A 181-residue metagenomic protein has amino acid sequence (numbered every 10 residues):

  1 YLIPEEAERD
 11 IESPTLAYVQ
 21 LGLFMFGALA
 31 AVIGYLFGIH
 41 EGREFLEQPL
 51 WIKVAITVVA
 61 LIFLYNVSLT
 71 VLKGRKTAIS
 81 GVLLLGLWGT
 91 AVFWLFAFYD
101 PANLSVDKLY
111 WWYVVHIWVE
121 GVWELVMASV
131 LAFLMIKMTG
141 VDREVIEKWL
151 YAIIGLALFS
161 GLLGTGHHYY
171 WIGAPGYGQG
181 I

Functional and structural regions predicted by a protein language model:
Y1, K108-V122: Histidine-centered catalytic micro-motifs
Y1-E6, V122-M138: Membrane-interfacial alpha-helical segments at the cytosolic side of multi-pass membrane proteins
Y1-G74, F98-A102, G161-I181: Membrane-interface helix-loop-helix modules in multi-pass inner-membrane proteins
E8-M25, T77-L87, G140-L156: Membrane-interfacial loop-to-transmembrane alpha-helix junctions, especially the N-terminal start
G22-A28, V59, G86-F93, E124 (+1 more regions): Hydrophobic membrane-spanning alpha-helices of multi-pass integral membrane proteins
A91-A97, I117-A128: Hydrophobic, membrane-embedded alpha-helices of multi-pass small-molecule transporters
Y99, D107-K108: Conserved, charged catalytic cores of large soluble enzymes
V115, S129, I136, R143-I181: Membrane-embedded translocation segments of transport machinery
